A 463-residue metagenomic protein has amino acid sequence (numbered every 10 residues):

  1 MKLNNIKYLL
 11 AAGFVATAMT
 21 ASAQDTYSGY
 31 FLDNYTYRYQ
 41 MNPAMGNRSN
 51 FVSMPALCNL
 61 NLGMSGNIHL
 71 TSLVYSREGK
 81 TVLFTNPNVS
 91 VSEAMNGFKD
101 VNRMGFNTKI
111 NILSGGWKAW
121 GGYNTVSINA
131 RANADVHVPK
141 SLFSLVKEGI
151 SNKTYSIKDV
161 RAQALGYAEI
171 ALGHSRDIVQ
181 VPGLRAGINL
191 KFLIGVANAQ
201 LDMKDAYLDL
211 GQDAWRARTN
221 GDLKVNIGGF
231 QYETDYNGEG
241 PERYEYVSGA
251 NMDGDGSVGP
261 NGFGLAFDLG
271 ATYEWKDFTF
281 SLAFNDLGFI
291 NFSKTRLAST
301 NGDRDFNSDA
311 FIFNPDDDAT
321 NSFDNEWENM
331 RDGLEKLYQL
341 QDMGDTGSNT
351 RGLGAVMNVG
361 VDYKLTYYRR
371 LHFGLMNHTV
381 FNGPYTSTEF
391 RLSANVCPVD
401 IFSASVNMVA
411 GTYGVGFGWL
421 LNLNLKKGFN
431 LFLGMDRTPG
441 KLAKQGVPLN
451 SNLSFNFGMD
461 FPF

Functional and structural regions predicted by a protein language model:
M1-Y27, V361, F463: Bacterial Sec-dependent N-terminal signal peptides
Q24-F463: Subset of outer-membrane beta-barrel
